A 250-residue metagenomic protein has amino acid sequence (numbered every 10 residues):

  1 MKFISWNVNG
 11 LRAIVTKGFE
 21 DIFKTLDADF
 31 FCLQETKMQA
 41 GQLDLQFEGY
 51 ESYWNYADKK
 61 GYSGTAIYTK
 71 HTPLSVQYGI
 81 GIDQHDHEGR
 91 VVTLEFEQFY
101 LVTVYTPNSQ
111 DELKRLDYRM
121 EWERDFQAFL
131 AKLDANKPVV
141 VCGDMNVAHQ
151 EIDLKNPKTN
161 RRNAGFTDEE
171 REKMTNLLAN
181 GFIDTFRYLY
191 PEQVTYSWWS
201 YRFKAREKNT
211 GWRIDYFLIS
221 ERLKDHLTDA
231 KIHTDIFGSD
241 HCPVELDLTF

Functional and structural regions predicted by a protein language model:
M1-F47, E51, A57-S63, H149 (+1 more regions): N-terminal, active-site-proximal structural segment of metallo-dependent hydrolase catalytic domains
M1-N9, Q98-Q110, C142: Active-site-proximal beta-strand elements of phosphoester/diester hydrolases
N7, F23-G41, L101, L130-E151 (+4 more regions): Active-site beta-strand/loop signature of hydrolases that rely on acidic residues for catalysis
K37, Q42-S109: Structured beta-strand-rich core segments of catalytic domains in phosphoester-bond hydrolases
E51, R124-T210, I214: Metal-dependent phosphoesterases centered on the DNase I-like endonuclease/exonuclease/phosphatase
K60-S75, Q193, A205-D225: Conserved beta strand-loop-helix elements of the APE1-like EEP
K70, L94-E97, S220-E221, L246-F250: Active-site beta-strand termini and strand-to-loop segments that position acidic
G81-I82, P107-E123, K158-R162: Surface-exposed cleft-lining segments at the edges of enzyme active sites
